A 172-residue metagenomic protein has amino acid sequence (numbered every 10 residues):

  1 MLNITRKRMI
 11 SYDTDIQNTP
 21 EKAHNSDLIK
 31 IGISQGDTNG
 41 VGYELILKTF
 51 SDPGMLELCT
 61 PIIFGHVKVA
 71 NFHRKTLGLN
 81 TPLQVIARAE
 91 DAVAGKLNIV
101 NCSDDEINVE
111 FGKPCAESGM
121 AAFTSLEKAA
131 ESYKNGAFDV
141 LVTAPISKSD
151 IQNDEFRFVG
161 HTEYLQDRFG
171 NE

Functional and structural regions predicted by a protein language model:
L2-F169: Contiguous, glycine/small-aliphatic-enriched amphipathic segments in soluble metabolic enzymes
E172: Active-site neighborhood for divalent-cation/phosphate handling
